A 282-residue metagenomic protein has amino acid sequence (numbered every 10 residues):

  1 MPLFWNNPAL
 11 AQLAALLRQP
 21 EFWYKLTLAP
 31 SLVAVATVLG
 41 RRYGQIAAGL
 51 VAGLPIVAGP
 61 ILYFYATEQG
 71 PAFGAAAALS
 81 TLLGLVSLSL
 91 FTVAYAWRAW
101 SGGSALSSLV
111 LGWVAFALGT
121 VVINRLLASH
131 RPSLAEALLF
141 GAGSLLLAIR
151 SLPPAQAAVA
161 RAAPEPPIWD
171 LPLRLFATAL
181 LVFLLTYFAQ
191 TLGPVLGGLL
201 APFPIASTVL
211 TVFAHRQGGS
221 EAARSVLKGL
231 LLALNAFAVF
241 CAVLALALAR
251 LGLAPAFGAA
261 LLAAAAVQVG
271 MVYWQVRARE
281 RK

Functional and structural regions predicted by a protein language model:
M1-P20: Short, strongly hydrophobic alpha-helical membrane anchors
L17-A29, V51-A52, A72-L90, S133-S144 (+3 more regions): Structural signature of hydrophobic alpha-helical transmembrane segments
L32-G44, S89-G103, R150-A162, T211-E221 (+1 more regions): C-terminal ends of transmembrane helices
I46-P55, G102-A115, S133-F140, A162-A177 (+1 more regions): Cytoplasmic-side transmembrane-helix entry/capping segments in multi-pass membrane proteins
Y65-A66, T120-R131, A179-T191, F237-L253: Hydrophobic alpha-helical transmembrane segments in multi-pass integral membrane proteins
P71-L83, S89-A137: Membrane-interface helix-loop-helix junctions at boundaries between adjacent transmembrane segments
A155-V195: Selected transmembrane alpha-helices and immediately adjacent juxtamembrane segments of polytopic inner-membrane
L180-G218, R224: Transmembrane helical segments that form the transport core of multi-pass membrane transport proteins
